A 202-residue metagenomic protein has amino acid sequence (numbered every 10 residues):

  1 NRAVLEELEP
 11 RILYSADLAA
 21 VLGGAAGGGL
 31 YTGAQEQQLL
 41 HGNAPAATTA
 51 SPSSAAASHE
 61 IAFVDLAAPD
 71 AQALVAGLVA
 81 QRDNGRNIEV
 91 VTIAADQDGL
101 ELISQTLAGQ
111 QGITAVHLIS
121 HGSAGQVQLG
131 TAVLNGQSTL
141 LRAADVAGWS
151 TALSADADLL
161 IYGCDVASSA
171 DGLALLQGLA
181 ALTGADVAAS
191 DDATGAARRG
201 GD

Functional and structural regions predicted by a protein language model:
N1-H41, V166-D202: Subset of Sec-pathway N-terminal targeting signals
L5, H59-I61, D158: Detector for repetitive beta-architecture
L18-A19, Y31, Q37, T92-A95 (+3 more regions): Solvent-exposed adhesion/ligand-recognition segments of exported proteins
Q37-L40, A46, S58, V64-D65 (+3 more regions): Threonine/glycine-rich low-complexity segments that form extended coil/beta-edge repetitive scaffolds
N43-S54, A73-A76, E101-G109, Q128-G130 (+2 more regions): Short, T/G/N/S-enriched strand-turn elements that build extracellular solenoid repeat scaffolds
P52-T106: A domain-level signal for caspase-like cysteine endopeptidase catalytic cores and their zymogen-processing architecture
I61, E89-L102, T106-A108, G112-L134: Small-residue-enriched, tightly packed secondary-structure blocks
T114-R198: Catalytic cores of nucleophile-dependent amide-cleaving enzymes
